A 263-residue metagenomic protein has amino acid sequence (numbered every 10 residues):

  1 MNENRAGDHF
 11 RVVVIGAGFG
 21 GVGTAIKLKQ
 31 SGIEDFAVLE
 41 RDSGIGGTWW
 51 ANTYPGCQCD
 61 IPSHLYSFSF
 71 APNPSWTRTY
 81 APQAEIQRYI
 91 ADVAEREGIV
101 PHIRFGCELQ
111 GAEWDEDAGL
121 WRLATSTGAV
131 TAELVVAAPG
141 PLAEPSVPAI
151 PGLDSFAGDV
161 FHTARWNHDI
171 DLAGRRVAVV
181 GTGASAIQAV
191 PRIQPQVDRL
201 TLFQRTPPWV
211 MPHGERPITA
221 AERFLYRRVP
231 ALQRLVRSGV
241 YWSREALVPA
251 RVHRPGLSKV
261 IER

Functional and structural regions predicted by a protein language model:
N2-H9, V13-F19, G23-T24, L28-G44 (+2 more regions): Rossmann-like dinucleotide-binding core of oxidoreductases
N4-I103, Q204-R205: Beta1-alpha1 glycine-rich phosphate/pyrophosphate-binding loop at the start of Rossmann-like nucleotide-binding domains
D8, A51, I61, E113-A118 (+2 more regions): FAD-dinucleotide binding site
F19, W49-A51, W76, E108-L123 (+4 more regions): Tryptophan-centric aromatic hotspots in well-structured domains and transmembrane helices
T53-Y54, Y80, V93, A118 (+4 more regions): Short, isolated positions within intrinsically disordered regulatory regions of eukaryotic proteins
P62, I103, E116, R122 (+2 more regions): A generic "cationic amphipathic patch" detector
R78-A143: Feature captures the FAD/FMN-dependent oxidoreductase FAD-binding
